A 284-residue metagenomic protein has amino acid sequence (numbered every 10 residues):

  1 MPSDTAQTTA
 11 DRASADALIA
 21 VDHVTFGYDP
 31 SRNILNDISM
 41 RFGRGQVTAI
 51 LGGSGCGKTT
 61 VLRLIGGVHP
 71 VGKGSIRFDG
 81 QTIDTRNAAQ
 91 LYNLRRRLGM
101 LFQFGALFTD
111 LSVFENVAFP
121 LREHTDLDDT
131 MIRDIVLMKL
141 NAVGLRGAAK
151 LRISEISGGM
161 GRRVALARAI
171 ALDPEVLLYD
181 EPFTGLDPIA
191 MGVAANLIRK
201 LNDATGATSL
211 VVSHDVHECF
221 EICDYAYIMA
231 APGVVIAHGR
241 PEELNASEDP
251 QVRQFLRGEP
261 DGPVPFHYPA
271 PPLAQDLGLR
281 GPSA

Functional and structural regions predicted by a protein language model:
L51-G53: The feature captures the beta-strand-to-loop junction immediately N-terminal to the Walker
G66: Helix-to-loop junction immediately C-terminal to a conserved catalytic motif
Q81, D129-A148: Conserved ABC ATPase "signature" region
I83-G99, D129, L244-S247: ABC ATPase NBD coupling module
R152-I156, M160: Conserved ABC ATPase signature
D173: Conserved catalytic motifs of ABC-family nucleotide-binding domains
L177-D180: Catalytic Walker B motif of ABC-type/P-loop ATPase nucleotide-binding domains
